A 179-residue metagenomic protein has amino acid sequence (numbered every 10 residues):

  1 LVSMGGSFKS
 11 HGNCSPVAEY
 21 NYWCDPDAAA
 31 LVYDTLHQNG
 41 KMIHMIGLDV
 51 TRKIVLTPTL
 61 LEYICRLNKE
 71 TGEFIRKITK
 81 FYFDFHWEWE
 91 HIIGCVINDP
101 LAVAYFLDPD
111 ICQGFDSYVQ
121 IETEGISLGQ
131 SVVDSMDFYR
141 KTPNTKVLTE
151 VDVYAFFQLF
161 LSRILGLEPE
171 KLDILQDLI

Functional and structural regions predicted by a protein language model:
L1-T51, P58: Active-site histidine-anchored catalytic micro-motif
W23-D27, K41-I179: Conformational coupling and interaction surfaces
